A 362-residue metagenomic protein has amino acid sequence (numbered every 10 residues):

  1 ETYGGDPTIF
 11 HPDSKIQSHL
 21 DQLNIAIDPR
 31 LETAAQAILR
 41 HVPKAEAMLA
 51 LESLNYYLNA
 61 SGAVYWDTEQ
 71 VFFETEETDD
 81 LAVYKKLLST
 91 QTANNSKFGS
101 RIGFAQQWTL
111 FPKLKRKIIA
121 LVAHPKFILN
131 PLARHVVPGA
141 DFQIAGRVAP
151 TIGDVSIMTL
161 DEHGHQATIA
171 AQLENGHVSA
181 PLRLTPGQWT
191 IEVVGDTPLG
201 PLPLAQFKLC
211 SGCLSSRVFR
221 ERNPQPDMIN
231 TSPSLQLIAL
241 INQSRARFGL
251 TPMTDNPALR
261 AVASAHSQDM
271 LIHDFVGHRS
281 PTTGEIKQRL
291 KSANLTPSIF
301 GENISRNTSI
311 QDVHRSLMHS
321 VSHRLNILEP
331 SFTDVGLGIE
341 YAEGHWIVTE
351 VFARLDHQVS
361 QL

Functional and structural regions predicted by a protein language model:
E1-L362: Functional surface patches built around histidine and acidic residues
